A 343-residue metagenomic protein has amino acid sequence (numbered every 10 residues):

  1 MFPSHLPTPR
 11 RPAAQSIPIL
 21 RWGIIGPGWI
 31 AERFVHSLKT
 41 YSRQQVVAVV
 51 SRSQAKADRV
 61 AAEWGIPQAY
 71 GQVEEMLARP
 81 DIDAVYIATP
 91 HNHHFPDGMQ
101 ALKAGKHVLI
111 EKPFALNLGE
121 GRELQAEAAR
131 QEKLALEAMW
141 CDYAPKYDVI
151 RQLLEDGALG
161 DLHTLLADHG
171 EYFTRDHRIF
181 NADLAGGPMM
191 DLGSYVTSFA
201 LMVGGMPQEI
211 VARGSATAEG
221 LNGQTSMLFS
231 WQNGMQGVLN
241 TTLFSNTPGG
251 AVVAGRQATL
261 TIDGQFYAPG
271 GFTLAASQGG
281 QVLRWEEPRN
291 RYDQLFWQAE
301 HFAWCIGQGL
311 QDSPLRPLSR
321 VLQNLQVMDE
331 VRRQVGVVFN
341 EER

Functional and structural regions predicted by a protein language model:
M1-S16, A84-Y86, W304-R343: C-terminal helix-rich "cap/oligomerization" subdomain common to oxidoreductases
M1-W64: N-terminal Rossmann-like dinucleotide-binding module
F2-P12, S198-G270, F302-L310, E342: Contiguous beta-strand/loop segments that form the cofactor/metal-binding neighborhood of enzyme cores
A31, Y70, I110-E111, A135-E137 (+1 more regions): Hydrophobic residues in well-ordered beta-strands that form the structural core
W64-E127: Beta-loop-alpha module in the N-terminal Rossmann-like domain of NAD(P)-dependent dehydrogenases, especially those
E123-C141, D161-A167: Rossmann-fold dehydrogenase core element
C141-V211, A218: Predominantly a Rossmann-like dinucleotide-binding segment in NAD(P)-dependent oxidoreductases
P288-E300, R316: Active-site loop of classical SDR/Rossmann-like NAD(P)-dependent oxidoreductases, centered on the catalytic Tyr-X3-Lys
